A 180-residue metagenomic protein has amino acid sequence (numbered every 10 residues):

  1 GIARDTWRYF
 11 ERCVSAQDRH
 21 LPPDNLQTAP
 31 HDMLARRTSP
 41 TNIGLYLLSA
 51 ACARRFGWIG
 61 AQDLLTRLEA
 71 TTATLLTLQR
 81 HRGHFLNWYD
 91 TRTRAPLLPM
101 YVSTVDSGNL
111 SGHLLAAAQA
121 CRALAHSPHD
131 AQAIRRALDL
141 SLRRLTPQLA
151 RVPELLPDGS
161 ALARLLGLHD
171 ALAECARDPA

Functional and structural regions predicted by a protein language model:
G1-A180: Acidic, mature catalytic/reactive cores of soluble proteins
